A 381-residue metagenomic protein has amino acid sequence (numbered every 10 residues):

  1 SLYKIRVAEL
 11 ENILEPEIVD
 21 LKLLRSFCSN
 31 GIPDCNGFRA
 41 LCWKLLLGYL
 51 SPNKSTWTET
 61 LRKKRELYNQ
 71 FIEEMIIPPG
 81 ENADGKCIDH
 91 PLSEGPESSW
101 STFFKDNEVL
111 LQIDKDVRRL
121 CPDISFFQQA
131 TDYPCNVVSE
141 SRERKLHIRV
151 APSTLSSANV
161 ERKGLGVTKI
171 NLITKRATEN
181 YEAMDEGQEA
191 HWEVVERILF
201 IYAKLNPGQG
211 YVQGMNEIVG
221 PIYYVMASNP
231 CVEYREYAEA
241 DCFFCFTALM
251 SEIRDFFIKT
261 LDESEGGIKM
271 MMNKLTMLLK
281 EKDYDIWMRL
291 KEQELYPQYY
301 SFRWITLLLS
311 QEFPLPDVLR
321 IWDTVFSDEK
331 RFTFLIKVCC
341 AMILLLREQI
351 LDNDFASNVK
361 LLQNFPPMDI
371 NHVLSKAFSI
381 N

Functional and structural regions predicted by a protein language model:
S1-G208, Y223, N229, Q349: N-terminal transition regions in large eukaryotic proteins
L2-Y3, P78, A83-D84, V232 (+3 more regions): Extended, Lys/Glu/Leu-rich amphipathic alpha-helical scaffolds
N30-I32, F326-E329: Solenoid-like repeat scaffolds
C35, V212, F313-D317: Helix N-cap / loop-to-helix initiation motif
G37-L41, K105-E108, Q112, A190-R197 (+4 more regions): Residues within HEAT/ARM-like alpha-solenoid scaffolds
W43-L47, T58-K64, P134, V212 (+6 more regions): Short amphipathic alpha-helical segments embedded in low-complexity Lys/Glu-rich regions
Q128, T178-Q188, I201-N206, V232 (+5 more regions): Active-site-adjacent structural elements in folded domains
E196-K204, N216-A227, F244-A248, M277 (+4 more regions): Contiguous, well-ordered alpha-helical segments that form the cores/surfaces of helical PPI scaffolds
